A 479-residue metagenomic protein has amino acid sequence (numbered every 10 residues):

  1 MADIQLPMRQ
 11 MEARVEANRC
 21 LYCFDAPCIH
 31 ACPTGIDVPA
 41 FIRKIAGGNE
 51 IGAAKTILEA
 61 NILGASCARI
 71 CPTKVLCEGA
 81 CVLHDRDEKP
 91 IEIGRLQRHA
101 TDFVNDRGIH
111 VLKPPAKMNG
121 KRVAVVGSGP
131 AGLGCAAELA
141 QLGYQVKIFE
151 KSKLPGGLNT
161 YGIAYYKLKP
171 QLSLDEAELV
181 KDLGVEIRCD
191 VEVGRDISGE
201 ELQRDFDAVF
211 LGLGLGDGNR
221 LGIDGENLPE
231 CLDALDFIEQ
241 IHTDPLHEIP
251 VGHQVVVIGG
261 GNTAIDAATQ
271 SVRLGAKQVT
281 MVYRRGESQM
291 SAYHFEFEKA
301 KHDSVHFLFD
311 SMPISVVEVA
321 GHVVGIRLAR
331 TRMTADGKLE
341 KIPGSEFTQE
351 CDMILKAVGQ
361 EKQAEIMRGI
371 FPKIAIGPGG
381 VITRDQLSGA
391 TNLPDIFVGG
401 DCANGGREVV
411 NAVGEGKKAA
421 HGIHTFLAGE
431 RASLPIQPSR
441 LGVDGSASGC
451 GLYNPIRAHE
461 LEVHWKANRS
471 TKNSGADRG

Functional and structural regions predicted by a protein language model:
M1-E16, I36-R69, D87-P115, I241-H242 (+1 more regions): Ferredoxin-type iron-sulfur electron-transfer modules in oxidoreductases and energy-metabolism complexes
M1-V15, K299-S304, M312-V324, R332 (+1 more regions): Mid-to-C-terminal Rossmann-like scaffold of FAD/NAD(P)H-dependent oxidoreductases
H99-K117, E178-R195, G218-L274, G377-L387 (+1 more regions): Glycine-rich dinucleotide-binding loop and its adjacent helix/turn
K117, R122-V126, L174-I223, S315-R327 (+3 more regions): Feature captures the FAD/FMN-dependent oxidoreductase FAD-binding
R122-K147, A264-V272: N-terminal Rossmann-like FAD-binding beta1-loop-alpha1 element of flavoenzymes
Q145-I148, S152-L183, I187, E239 (+3 more regions): Rossmann-like dinucleotide-binding cores of NAD(P)H-dependent redox enzymes
N227-H253, D336-G406: FAD-site-proximal beta/loop scaffold in flavoenzymes
A267, C402-L427: A conserved FAD-binding loop/helix module that cradles the flavin
